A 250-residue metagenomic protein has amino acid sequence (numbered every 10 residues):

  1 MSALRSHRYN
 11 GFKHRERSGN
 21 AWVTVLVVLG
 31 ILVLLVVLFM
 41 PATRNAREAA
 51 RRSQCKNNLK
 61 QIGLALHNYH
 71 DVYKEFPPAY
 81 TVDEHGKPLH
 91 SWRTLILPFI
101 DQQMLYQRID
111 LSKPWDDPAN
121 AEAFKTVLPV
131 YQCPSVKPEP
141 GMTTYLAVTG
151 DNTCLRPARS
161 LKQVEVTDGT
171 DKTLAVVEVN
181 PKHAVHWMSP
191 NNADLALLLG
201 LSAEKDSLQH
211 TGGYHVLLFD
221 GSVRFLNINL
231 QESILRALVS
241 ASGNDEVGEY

Functional and structural regions predicted by a protein language model:
M1-W22, G86: N-terminal leader/signal peptides at the extreme start of proteins
E16-R47, R51: N-terminal single-pass transmembrane signal-anchor helix
V37-F39, E48-Y250: Surface-exposed loop/linker segments characteristic of extracytoplasmic
